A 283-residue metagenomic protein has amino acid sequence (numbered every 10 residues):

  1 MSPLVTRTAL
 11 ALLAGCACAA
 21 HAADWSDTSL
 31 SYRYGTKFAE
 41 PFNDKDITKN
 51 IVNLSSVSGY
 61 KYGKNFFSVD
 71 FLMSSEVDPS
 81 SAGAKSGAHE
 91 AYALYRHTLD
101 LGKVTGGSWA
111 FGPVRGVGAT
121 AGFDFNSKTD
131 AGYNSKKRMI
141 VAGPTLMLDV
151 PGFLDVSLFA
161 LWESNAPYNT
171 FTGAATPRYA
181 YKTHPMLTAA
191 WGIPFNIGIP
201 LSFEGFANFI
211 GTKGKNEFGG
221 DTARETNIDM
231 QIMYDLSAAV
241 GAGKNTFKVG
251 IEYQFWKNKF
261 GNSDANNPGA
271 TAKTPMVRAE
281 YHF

Functional and structural regions predicted by a protein language model:
M1-W25: Cleavable N-terminal export/targeting peptides
H21-D27, V57, Y62-F67, L101-G118 (+3 more regions): Short loop/turn motifs that connect adjacent beta-strands in outer-membrane beta-barrel proteins
A22-L72: Short glycine/proline- and aromatic-enriched beta-strand/turn motifs that initiate or cap beta-hairpins
Y34-F38, F71-S75, A121-T129, A160-A166 (+3 more regions): Transmembrane beta-strands of outer-membrane beta-barrel pores
T48-V52, G87-A93, N134-I140, Y181-L187 (+3 more regions): Residues that define the transmembrane beta-barrel architecture of outer-membrane proteins
L54-S58, Y95-L101, A142-L148, A160 (+4 more regions): Residues on the lipid-exposed face of transmembrane beta-strands in outer-membrane beta-barrel proteins
S68-Y133, F218-E225, D264: Surface-exposed loop and membrane-interface regions of Gram-negative outer-membrane beta-barrel proteins
A223, I232-F283: Predominantly the C-terminal beta-signal and adjacent terminal strand-loop region of outer-membrane beta-barrel
